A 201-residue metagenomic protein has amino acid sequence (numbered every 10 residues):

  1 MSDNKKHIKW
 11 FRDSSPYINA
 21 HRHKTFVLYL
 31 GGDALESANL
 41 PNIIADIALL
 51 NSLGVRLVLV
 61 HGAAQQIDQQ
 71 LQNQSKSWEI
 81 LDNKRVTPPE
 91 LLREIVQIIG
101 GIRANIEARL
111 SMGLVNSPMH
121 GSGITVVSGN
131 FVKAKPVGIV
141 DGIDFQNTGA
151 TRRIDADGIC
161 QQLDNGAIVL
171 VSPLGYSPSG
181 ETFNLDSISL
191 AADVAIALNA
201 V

Functional and structural regions predicted by a protein language model:
M1-V58, Q161: N-terminal glycine-/serine-/threonine-rich phosphate-binding loop
V27-Y29, F145, C160-S189: Catalytic-site beta-strand/loop segments enriched in glycine and acidic/polar residues
N39-I47, Q69-W78: Glycine-rich loop at the start of a catalytic domain that most often binds anionic cofactors/ligands
P41-A45, N184-A191: Charged helix-capping and loop-helix junction motifs
G62: Active-site glycine-centered loops adjacent to acidic/histidine catalytic or metal-binding residues that shape
Q65-I67: Terminal amphipathic helices with adjacent charged low-complexity linkers/tails
Q72-L170: Ligand-binding beta-strand-loop-alpha-helix segment within the catalytic cores of soluble metabolic enzymes
L198-V201: Glycine-rich phosphate/pyrophosphate-binding loops and their adjacent beta-strand/loop elements at enzyme active sites
